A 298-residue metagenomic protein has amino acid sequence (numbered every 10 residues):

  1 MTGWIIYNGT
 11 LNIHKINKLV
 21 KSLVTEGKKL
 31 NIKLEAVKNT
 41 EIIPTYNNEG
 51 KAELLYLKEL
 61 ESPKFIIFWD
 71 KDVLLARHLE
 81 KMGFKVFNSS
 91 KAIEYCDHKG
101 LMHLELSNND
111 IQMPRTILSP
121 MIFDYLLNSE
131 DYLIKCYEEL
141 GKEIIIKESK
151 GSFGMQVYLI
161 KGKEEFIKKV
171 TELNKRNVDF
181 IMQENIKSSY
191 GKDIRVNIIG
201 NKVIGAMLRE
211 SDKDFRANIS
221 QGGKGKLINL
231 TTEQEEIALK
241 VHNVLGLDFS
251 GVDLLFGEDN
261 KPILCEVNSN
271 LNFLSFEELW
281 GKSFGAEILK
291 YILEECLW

Functional and structural regions predicted by a protein language model:
T2-G9, H14, V20, K91-Q183 (+2 more regions): Active-site nucleotide/adenylate-binding loops and adjacent lid/helix of ATP-dependent enzymes
T10-M121: Conserved N-proximal alpha/beta basic substrate-recognition cap immediately N-terminal to, or forming the N-lobe
W69-V73, E164, K187-S188, D248: Short beta->alpha connector loops
K71-V73, A92, R209, L255-D259: Short glycine-enriched loops at secondary-structure junctions
I144, I204-G205, S250, I263-C265: Protein kinase-like catalytic core scaffold
M155-V241: Phosphate-binding site of ATP-dependent enzymes
D179, F215-L264, A286-W298: A long amphipathic alpha-helix within ATP-dependent nucleotide-binding catalytic cores
R195-I198, N260-S275: A short beta-strand motif that forms the metal-chelation/ATP-contact edge of phosphoryl-transfer active sites
